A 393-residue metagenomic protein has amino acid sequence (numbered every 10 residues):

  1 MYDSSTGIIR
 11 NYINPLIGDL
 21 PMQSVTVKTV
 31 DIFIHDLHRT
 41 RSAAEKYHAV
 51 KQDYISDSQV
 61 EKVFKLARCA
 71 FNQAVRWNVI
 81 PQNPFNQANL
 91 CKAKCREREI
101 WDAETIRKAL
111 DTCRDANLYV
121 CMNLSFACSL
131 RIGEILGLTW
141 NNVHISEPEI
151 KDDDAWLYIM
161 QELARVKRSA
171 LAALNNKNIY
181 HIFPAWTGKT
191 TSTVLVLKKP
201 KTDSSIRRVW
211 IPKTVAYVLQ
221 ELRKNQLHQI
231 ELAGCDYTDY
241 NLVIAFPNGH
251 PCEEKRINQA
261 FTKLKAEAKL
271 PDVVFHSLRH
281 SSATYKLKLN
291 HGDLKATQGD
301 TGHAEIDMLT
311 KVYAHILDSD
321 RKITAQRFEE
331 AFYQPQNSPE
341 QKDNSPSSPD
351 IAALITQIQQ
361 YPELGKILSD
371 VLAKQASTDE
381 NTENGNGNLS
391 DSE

Functional and structural regions predicted by a protein language model:
M1-D31, L222-T238, D318, E330-P349: N-terminal DNA-binding module of tyrosine recombinases/phage integrases
M1-W77, C95, H250-R256, P271-S277 (+1 more regions): N-terminal core-binding DNA-recognition domain of tyrosine site-specific recombinases/integrases
G7, I182-V196, P200-L270: Active-site/catalytic core of tyrosine-dependent DNA strand-transfer enzymes
A43-K46, V50-V63, R76, I80-W140 (+4 more regions): Basic, Lys/Arg- and aromatic-enriched nucleic-acid-binding interface segment
S58, R76, N123, A127 (+5 more regions): C-terminal catalytic core of tyrosine-transesterase DNA break-rejoin enzymes
K92, R96, I100, K151 (+3 more regions): Catalytic-site neighborhood detector that most strongly recognizes the C-terminal catalytic loop/helix of tyrosine
N142-K151, E253, D272, H291-A314: Short, polar N-cap/turn motifs at the start of nucleic acid-interacting alpha helices
I145-W156, Q161-I206, V215, P247 (+1 more regions): C-terminal secondary-structure termini that scaffold catalytic or DNA-interacting sites
